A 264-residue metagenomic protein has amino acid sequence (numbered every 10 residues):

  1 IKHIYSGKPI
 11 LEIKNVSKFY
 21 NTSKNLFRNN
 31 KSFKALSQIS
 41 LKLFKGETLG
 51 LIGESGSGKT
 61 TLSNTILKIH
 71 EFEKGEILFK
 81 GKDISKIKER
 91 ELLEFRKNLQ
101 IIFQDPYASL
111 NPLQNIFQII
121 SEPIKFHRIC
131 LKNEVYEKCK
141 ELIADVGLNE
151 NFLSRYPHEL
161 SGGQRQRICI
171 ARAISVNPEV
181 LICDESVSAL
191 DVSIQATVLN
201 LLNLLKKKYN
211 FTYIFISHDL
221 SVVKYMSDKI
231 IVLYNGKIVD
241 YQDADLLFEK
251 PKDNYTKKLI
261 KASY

Functional and structural regions predicted by a protein language model:
L67: Helix-to-loop junction immediately C-terminal to a conserved catalytic motif
G75-D83: Conserved ABC transporter NBD signature motif
D83, E134-N151, I260-K261: Conserved ABC ATPase "signature" region
Y156-L160, Q164: Conserved ABC ATPase signature
V223-Y225: A short, surface-exposed alpha-helical micro-motif characterized by mixed small hydrophobic and charged/polar residues
Y241-Q242: ABC ATPase "signature
